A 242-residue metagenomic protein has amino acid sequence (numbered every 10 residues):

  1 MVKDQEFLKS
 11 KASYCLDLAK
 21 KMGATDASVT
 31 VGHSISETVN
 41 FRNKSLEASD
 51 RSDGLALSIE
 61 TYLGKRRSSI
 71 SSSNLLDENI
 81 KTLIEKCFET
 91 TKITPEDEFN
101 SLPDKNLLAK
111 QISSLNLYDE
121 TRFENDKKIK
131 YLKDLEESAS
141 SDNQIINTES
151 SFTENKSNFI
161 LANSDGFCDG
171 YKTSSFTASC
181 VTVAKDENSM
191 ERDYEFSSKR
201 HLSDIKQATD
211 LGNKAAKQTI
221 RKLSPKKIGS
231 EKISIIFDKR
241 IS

Functional and structural regions predicted by a protein language model:
M1-S242: Active-site bordering "gate/hinge" segments that shape substrate access to catalytic or cofactor-binding pockets
